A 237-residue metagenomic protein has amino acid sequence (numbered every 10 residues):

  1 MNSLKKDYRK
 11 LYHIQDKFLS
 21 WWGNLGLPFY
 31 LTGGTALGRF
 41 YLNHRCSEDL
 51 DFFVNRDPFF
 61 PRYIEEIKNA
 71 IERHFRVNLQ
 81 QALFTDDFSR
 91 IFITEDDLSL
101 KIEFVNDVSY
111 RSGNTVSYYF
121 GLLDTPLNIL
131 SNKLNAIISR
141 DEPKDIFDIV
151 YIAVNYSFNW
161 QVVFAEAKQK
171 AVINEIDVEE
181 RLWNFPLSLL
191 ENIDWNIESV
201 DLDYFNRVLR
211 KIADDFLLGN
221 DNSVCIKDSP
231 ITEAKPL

Functional and structural regions predicted by a protein language model:
M1-L237: Compositionally biased terminal segments of proteins
